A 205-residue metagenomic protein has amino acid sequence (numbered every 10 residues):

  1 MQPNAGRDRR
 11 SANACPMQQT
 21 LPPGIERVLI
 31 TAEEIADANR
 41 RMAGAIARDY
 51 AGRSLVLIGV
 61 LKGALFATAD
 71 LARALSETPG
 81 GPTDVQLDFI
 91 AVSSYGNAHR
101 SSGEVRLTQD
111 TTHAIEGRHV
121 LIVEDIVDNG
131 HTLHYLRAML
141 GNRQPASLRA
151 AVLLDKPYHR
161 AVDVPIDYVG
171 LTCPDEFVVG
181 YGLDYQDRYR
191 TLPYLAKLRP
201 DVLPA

Functional and structural regions predicted by a protein language model:
M1-A205: PRPP-associated nucleotide enzymes
